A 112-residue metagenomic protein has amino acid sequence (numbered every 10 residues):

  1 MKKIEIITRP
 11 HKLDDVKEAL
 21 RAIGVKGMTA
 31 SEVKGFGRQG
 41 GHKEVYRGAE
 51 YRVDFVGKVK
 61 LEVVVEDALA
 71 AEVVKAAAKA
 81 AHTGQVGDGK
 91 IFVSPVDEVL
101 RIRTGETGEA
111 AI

Functional and structural regions predicted by a protein language model:
M1-I112: Positively charged, small/polar-rich N-terminal and surface patches that mediate targeting and assembly and bind
